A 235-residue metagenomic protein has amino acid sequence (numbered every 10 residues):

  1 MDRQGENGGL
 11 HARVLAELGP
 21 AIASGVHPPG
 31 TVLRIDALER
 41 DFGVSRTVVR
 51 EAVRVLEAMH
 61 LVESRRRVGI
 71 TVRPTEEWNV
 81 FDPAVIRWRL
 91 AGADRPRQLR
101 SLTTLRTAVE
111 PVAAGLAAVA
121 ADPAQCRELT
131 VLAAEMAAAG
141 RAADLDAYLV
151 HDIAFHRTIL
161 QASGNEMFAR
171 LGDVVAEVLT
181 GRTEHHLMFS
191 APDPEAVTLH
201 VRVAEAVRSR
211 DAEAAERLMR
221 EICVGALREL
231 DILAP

Functional and structural regions predicted by a protein language model:
M1-A108, G115: Short linear motifs at protein or domain termini
E17, A21, V112, L116 (+2 more regions): Solvent-exposed, amphipathic alpha-helical segments
A23-H27, A114, A118-D122, R141-L145 (+3 more regions): Short, flexible helix-adjacent loops and helix caps
I35, A143, G164-E166, R210-D211: Short loop-to-helix capping motifs
F81, R87, D94, L105-A121 (+2 more regions): Hydrophobic, amphipathic alpha-helical faces that serve as interaction scaffolds
A133, A137, V150, A154 (+2 more regions): C-terminal all-alpha effector/ligand-binding and dimerization domain of prokaryotic HTH-type transcriptional repressors
